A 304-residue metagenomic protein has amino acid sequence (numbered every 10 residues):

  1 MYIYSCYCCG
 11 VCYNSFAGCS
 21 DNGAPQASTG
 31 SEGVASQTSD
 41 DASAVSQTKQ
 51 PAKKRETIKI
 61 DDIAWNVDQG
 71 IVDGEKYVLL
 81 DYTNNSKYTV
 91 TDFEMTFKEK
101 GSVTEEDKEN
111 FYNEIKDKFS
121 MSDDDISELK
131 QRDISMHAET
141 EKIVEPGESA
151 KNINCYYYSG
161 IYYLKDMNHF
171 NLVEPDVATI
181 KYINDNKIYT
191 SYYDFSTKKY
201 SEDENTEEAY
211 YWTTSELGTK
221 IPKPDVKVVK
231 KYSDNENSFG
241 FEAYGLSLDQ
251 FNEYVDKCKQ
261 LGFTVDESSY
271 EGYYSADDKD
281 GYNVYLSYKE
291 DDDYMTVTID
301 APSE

Functional and structural regions predicted by a protein language model:
M1-A17: Sec-dependent bacterial lipoprotein signal peptides
S15-Q37: Bacterial lipoprotein signal-peptidase II cleavage site
Q50-V67, Y200-F239, P302-E304: Compositionally biased P/S/T/G-rich terminal and signal peptide-adjacent segments that lie outside catalytic cores
I71-D73, E99-M121: Short aromatic-acidic-glycine turn motif
D81-T89, E99-S102: Asparagine-centered strand-capping/turn motif at beta-strand->loop junctions
Y88-T96, E106-N110, N252-V255: Short, hydrophobic/aromatic beta-strand segments
K116-K187: Short, solvent-exposed, Trp/other aromatic-anchored flexible loops in extracytoplasmic proteins
K223-E290: A cross-family detector of function-defining hotspots
